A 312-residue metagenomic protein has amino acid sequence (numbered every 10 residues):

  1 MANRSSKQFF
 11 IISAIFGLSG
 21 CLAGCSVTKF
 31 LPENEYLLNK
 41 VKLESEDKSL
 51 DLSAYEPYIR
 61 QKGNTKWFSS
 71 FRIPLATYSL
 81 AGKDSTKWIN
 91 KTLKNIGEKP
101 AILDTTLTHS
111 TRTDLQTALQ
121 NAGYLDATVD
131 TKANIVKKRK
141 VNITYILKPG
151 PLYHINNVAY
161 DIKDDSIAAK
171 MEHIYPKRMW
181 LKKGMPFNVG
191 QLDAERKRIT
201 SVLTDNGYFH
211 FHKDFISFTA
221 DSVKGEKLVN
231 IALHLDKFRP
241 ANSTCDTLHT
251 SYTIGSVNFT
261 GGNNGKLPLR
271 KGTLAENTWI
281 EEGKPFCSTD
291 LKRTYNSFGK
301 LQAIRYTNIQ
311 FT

Functional and structural regions predicted by a protein language model:
A2, S26-L301, Y306: Interaction-mediating elements
A2-I11: Bacterial N-terminal signal peptides that target proteins for export
F10-S19: Gram-negative bacterial Sec-dependent N-terminal signal peptides
G20-G24: C-terminal motif of bacterial Sec signal peptides marking the signal peptidase cleavage site
Q310-F311: Gly/Pro-rich turn-and-neighbor structural signature
